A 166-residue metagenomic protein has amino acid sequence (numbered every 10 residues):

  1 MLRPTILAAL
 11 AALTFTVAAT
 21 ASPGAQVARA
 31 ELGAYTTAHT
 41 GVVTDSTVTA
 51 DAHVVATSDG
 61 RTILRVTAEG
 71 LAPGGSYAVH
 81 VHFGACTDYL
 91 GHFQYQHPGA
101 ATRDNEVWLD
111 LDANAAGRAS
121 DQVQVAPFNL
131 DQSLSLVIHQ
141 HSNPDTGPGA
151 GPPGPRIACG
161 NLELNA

Functional and structural regions predicted by a protein language model:
L2-A166: N-terminal leader/targeting pre-sequences
